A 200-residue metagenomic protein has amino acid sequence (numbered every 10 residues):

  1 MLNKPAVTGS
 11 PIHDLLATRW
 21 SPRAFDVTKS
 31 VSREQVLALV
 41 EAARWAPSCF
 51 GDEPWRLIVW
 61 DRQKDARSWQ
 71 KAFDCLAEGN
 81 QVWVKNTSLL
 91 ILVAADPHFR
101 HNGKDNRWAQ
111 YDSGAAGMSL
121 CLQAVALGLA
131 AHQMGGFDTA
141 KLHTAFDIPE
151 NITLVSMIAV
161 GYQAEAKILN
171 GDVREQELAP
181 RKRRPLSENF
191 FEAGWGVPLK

Functional and structural regions predicted by a protein language model:
M1-K200: Acidic, surface-exposed loops and disordered segments
